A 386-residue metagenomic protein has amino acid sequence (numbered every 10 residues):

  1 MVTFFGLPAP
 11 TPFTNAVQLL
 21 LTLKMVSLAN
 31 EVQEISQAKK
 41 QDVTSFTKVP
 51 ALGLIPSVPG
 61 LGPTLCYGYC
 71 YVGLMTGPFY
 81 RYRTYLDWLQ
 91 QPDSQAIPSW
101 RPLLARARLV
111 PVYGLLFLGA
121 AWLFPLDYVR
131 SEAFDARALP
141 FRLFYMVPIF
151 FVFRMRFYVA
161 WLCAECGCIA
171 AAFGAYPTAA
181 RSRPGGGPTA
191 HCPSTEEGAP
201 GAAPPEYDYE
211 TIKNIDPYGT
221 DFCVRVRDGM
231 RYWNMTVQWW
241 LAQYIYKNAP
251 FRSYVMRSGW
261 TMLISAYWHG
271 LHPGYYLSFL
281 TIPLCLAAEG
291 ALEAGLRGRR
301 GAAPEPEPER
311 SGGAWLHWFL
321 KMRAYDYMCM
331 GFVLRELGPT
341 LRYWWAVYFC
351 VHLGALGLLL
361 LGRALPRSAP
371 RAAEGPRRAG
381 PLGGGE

Functional and structural regions predicted by a protein language model:
M1-E386: Non-catalytic, membrane-anchoring transmembrane segments at the edges
